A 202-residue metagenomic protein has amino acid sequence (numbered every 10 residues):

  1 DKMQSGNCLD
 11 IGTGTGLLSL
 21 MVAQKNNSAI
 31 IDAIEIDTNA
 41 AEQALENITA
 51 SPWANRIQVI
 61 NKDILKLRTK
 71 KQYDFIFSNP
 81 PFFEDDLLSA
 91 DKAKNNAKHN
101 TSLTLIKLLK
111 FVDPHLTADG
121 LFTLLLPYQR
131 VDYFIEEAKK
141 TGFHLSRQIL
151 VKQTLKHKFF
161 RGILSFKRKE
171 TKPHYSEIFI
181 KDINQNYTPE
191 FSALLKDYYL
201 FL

Functional and structural regions predicted by a protein language model:
S5-G12: Conserved class I S-adenosyl-L-methionine
T15-S28: Conserved SAM-binding loop of SAM-dependent methyltransferases across substrates and taxa, primarily the Class I
I30-E35: Conserved SAM-binding motif I beta-strand of class I
A44-L45: Conserved SAM-binding loop
K66-I76: A short acidic, Gly/Pro-enriched loop at the edge of an enzyme's catalytic core that lines a small-molecule cofactor
P80-K107, F111: Mobile active-site "lid"/loop adjacent to the S-adenosyl-L-methionine
L103-F159: Conserved Class I SAM-dependent methyltransferase catalytic core
K156-L202: SAM/dcSAM-binding transferase cores
